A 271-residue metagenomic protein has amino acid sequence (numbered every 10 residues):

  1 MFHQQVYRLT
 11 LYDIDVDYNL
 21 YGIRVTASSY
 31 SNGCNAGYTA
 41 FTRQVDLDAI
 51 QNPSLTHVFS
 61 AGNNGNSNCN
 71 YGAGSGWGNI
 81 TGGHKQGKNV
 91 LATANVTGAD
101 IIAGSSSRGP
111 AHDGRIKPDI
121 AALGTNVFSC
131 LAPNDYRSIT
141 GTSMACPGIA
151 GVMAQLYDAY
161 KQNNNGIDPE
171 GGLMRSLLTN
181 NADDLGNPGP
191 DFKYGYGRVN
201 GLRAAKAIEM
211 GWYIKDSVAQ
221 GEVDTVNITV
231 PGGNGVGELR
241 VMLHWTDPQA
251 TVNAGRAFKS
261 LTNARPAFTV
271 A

Functional and structural regions predicted by a protein language model:
M1, L20-A27, Q51-H57, G87-A92 (+4 more regions): Loop/turn elements at helix/coil->beta-strand transitions in domains of secreted/extracellular proteins
M1-Q44, Q51: Subtilisin-like peptidase catalytic core
H3, A27-S31, V58-G62, A94-N95 (+1 more regions): A cross-family glycoside hydrolase active-site/sugar-binding cleft signature
R8-L11, C34-A36, T42, S60-N89 (+5 more regions): Active-site-adjacent substrate-recognition loops and nearby beta-strands within hydrolase catalytic domains
N19, S31, D46-P53, N95-G98 (+2 more regions): Sec-exported extracytoplasmic/periplasmic mature domains
A121-P188: Hydrolase catalytic cores
D158-V236: C-terminal subdomain of the subtilisin-like protease fold in secreted/lumenal serine endopeptidases
N227-L261, A267-F268: Hydrophobic beta-strand segments within beta-rich accessory/binding domains
